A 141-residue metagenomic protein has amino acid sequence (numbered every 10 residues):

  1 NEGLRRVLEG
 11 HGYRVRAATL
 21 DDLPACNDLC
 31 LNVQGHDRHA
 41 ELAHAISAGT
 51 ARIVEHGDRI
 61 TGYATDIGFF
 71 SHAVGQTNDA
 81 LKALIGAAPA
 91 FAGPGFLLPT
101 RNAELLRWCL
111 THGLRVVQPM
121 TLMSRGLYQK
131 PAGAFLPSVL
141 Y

Functional and structural regions predicted by a protein language model:
E2-L20: Conserved N-terminal entry element of GNAT/NAT acetyltransferase domains
R16-Y141: Intrinsically disordered, low-complexity, positively biased terminal segments
